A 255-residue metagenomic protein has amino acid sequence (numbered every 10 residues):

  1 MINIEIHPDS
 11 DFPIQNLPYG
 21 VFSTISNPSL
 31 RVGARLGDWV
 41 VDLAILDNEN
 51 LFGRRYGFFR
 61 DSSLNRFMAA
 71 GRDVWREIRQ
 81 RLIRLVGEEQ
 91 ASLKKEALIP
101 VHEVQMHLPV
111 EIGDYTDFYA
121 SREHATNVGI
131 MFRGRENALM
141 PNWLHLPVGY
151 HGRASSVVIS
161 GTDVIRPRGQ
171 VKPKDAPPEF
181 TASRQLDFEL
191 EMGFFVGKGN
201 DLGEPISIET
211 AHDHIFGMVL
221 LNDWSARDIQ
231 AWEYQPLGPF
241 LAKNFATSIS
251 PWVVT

Functional and structural regions predicted by a protein language model:
M1-T24, R35, A44-T255: Active-site microenvironments in enzyme catalytic cores
S29-V41: Short, surface-exposed terminal/edge motifs of secreted or surface/virion proteins that either
